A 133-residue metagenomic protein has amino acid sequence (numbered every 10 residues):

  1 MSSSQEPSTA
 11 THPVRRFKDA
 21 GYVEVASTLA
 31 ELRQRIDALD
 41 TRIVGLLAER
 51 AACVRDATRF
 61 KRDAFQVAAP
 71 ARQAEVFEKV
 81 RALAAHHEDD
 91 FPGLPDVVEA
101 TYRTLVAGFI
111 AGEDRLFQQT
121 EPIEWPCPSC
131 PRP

Functional and structural regions predicted by a protein language model:
S2-P133: Domain-level signature for soluble enzymes in the chorismate/prephenate branch of the shikimate pathway
